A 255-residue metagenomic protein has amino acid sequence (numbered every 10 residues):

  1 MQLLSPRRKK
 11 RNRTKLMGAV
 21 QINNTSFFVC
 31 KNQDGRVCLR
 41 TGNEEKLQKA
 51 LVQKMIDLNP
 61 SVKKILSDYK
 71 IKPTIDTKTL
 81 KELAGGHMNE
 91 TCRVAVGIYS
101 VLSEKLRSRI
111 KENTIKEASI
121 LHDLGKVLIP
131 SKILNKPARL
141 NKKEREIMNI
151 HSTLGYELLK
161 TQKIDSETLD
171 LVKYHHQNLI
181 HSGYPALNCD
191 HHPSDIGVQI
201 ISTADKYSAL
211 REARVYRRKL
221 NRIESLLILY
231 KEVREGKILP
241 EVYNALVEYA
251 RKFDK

Functional and structural regions predicted by a protein language model:
M1-C30, V37: Non-Sec secretion/translocation targeting segments of pathogen effectors
G35-C38, E44-K54: Membrane-embedded alpha-helical signal segments
V37-T41, K252-K255: Short, well-ordered strand-loop elements centered on a beta-strand within folded domains, enriched for acidic residues
T41-G42, K219: Conserved aromatic
Q48, V52-K255: Histidine- and acidic-residue-rich, metal-dependent catalytic cores
